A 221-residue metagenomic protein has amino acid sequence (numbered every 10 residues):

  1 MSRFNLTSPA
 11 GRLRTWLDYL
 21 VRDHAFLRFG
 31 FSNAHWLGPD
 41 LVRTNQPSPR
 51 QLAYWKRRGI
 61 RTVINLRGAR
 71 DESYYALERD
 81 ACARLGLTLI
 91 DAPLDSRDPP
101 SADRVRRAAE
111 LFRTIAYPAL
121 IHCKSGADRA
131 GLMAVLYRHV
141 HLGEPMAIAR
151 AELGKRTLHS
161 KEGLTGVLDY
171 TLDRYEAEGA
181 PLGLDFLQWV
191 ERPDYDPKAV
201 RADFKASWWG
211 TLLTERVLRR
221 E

Functional and structural regions predicted by a protein language model:
M1-A119, L132-E221: Cys-dependent protein tyrosine phosphatase-like superfamily
C123: Short cysteine clusters
G126: Substrate/cofactor-recognition hotspot
R129: Glycine/aspartate-rich loop-and-adjacent alpha/beta segment that forms the canonical ThDP
